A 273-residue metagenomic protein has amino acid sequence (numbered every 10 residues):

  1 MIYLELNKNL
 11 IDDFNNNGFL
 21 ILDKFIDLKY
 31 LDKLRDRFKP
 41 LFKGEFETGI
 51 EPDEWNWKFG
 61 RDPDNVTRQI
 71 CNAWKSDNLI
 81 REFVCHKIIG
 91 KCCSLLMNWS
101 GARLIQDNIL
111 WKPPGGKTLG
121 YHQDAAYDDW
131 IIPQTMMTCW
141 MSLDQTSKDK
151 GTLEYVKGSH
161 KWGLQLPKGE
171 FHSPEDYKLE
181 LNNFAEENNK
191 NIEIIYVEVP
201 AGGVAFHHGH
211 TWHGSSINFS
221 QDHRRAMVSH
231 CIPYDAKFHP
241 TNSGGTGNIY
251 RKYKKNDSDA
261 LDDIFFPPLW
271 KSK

Functional and structural regions predicted by a protein language model:
M1-N16, D23-Y121, Y127-W130, N242 (+1 more regions): Non-heme Fe(II)-dependent double-stranded beta-helix
L28, P113, S147, W162 (+1 more regions): Feature marks short, surface-exposed loop/turn motifs that line or immediately flank catalytic pockets and channel
G44, G49-P52, N56, P167-E170 (+2 more regions): Non-heme Fe(II)/2-oxoglutarate
S100-D107, K117-L119, T135-M141, G151 (+1 more regions): Generic beta-strand structural signal
Q106-N108, Q123-A125, M141-Q145, K157: Short, structured patches in soluble enzyme cores that scaffold and shape functional sites
K117-Q123, I132, D149-Y155, L164-K168 (+1 more regions): A short secondary-structure junction signal
D129-K148, E198-V199, H230-P233: Short, conserved beta-strand element in jelly-roll/cupin
T146-W212: Double-stranded beta-helix
